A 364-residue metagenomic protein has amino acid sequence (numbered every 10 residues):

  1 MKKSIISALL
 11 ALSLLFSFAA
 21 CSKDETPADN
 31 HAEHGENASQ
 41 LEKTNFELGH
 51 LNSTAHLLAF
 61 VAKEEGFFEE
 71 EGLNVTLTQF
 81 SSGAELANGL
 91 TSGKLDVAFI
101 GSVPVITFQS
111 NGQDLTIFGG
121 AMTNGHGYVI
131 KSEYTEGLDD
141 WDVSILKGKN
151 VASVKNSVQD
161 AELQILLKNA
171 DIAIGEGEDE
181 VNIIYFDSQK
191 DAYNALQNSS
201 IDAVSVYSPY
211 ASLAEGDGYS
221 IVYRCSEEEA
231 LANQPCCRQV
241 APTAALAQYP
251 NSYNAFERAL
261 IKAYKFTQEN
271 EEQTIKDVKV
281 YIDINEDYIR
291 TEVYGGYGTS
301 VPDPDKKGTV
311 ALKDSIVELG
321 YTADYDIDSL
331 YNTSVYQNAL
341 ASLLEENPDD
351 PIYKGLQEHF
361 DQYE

Functional and structural regions predicted by a protein language model:
M1-N45, P351-E364: Short, low-complexity disordered leader/linker segments with a strong preference for bacterial N-terminal type II
C21, G125, C236-R238: Functionally engaged cysteine thiol sites
D29-I184, D202-S208, I221-C225, A232-N233 (+1 more regions): Short, glycine-/small- and polar/acidic-enriched structural segments that line small-molecule recognition paths
T76, A84, D179-I183, T291-S300 (+1 more regions): Short linear loop/turn motifs
E85-L86, S188-A192: Short acidic active-site motifs
S102-P104, D191-V280: Pocket-lining segment of extracytoplasmic ligand-binding domains
A247-D326: Secondary-structure end/capping motifs
V317-E364: Conserved C-terminal helix/tail region of periplasmic/extracytoplasmic solute-binding proteins
